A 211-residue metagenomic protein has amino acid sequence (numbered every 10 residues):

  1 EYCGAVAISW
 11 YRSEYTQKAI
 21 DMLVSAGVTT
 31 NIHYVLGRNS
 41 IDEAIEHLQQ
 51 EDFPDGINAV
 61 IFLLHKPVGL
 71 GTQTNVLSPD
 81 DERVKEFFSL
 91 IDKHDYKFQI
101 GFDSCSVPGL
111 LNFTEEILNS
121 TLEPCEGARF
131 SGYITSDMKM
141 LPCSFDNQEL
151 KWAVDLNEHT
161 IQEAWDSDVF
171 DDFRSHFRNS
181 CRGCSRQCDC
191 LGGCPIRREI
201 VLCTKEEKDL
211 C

Functional and structural regions predicted by a protein language model:
E1, F53-P54, R178, Q187: Alpha-helix termination/capping residues and helix-transition junctions
Y2-L156: Radical SAM enzyme [4Fe-4S]-AdoMet core and its adjacent flexible, acidic and glycine-rich loops/tails across
K139-M140, S144-C211: Flexible mid-to-C-terminal extensions adjoining Fe-S/redox cofactors in radical SAM and related proteins
